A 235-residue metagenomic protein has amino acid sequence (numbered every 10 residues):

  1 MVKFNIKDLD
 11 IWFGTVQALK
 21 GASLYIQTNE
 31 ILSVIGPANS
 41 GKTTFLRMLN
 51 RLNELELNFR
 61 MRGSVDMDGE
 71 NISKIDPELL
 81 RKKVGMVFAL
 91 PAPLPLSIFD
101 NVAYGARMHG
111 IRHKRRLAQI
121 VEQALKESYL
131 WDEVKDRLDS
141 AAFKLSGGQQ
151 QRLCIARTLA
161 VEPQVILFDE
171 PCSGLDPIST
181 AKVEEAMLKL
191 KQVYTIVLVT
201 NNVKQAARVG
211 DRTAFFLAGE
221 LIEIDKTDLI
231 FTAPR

Functional and structural regions predicted by a protein language model:
L52, S64-L79, D139, I230: ABC ATPase NBD Q-loop/coupling interface
G69, R115-D136, L188: Conserved ABC ATPase "signature" region
S140-L145, Q149: Conserved ABC ATPase signature
E162: Conserved catalytic motifs of ABC-family nucleotide-binding domains
I166-D169: Catalytic Walker B motif of ABC-type/P-loop ATPase nucleotide-binding domains
T180-Q192: Helical segment within the ABC ATPase nucleotide-binding domain
E220-R235: Conserved beta-strand-loop-alpha-helix hinge in the C-terminal portion of ABC ATPase nucleotide-binding domains
